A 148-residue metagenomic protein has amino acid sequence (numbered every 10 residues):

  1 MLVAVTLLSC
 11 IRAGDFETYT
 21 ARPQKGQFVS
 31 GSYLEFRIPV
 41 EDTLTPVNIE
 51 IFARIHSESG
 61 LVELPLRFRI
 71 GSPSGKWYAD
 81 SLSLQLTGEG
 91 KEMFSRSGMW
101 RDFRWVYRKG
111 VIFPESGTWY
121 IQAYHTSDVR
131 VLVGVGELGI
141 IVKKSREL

Functional and structural regions predicted by a protein language model:
T6-S9: C-terminal motif of bacterial Sec signal peptides marking the signal peptidase cleavage site
I11-G14: Bacterial signal peptide processing site
Y19-V40: Post-signal peptide N-terminal segment of mature Sec-exported envelope proteins
L44-I51, V111-D128: Noncatalytic modules at the cell exterior or secretory-pathway interfaces, chiefly beta-strand-rich lectin/adhesion
I51-E58: Short amphipathic, basic-aromatic surface patches that mediate peripheral association with negatively charged
G60-L66, G134-G136: Short coil-to-beta strand junction motifs in C2/discoidin
S81-I112: An anionic, turn-rich surface loop/hairpin at beta-sheet edges that serves as a generic interaction/coordination patch
V129-I140: Edge beta-strands of jelly-roll/beta-sandwich modules across compartments, strongly enriched in secreted/luminal
